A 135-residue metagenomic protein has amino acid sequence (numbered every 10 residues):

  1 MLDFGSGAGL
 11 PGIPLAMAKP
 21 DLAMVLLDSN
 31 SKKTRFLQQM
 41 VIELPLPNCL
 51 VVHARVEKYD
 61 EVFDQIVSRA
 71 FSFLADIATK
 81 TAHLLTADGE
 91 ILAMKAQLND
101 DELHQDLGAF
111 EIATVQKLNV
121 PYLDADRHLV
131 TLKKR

Functional and structural regions predicted by a protein language model:
M1-S68, A78-T79: Conserved SAM/SAH cofactor-binding pocket of Class I
K19, L85-A87: Helix-to-beta-strand junctions that scaffold the AdoMet/dcAdoMet cofactor pocket in Class I SAM-dependent enzymes
V25, A96-R135: Active-site capping/gating segments
D28-K32, F73, A96: Short beta->alpha hinge that forms the Motif I/post-I loop of the SAM-binding pocket
C49, G89, A113: Short, conserved active-site loop motifs that form the nucleotide-linked donor/cofactor pocket
L74-A75, D100: Short glycine-rich, flexible loops that bind phosphorylated cofactors or substrates
A75, T81-H83: Internal catalytic or translocation cores that form aromatic/hydrophobic pockets or channels for amphipathic metabolites
D88-L98: Conserved beta-strand signature within the Rossmann-like core of class I S-adenosyl-L-methionine
